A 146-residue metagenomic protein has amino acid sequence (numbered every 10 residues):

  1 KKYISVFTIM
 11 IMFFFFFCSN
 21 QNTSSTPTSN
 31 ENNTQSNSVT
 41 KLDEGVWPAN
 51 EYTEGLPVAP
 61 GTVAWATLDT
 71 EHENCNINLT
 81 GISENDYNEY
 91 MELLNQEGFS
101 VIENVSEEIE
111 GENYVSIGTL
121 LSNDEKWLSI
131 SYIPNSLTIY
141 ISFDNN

Functional and structural regions predicted by a protein language model:
K1-K2, N146: Absolute protein N-terminus
K2-I9: Sec-dependent signal peptide recognition, specifically the positively charged N-region followed immediately by
M10-M12, M91: Detector for methionine-enriched segments
F14-F17: C-terminal motif of bacterial Sec signal peptides marking the signal peptidase cleavage site
S19-N146: An acidic-aromatic pocket/loop used at catalytic or ligand-binding sites
